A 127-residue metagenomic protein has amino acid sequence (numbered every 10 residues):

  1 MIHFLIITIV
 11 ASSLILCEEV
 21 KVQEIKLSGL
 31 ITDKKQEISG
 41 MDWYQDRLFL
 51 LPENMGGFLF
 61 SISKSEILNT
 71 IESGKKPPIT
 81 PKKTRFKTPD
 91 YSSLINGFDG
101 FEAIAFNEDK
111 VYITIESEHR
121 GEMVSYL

Functional and structural regions predicted by a protein language model:
H3-S13: Sec-dependent N-terminal signal peptides
C17-L127: Sequence/structural signature of beta-propeller domains
